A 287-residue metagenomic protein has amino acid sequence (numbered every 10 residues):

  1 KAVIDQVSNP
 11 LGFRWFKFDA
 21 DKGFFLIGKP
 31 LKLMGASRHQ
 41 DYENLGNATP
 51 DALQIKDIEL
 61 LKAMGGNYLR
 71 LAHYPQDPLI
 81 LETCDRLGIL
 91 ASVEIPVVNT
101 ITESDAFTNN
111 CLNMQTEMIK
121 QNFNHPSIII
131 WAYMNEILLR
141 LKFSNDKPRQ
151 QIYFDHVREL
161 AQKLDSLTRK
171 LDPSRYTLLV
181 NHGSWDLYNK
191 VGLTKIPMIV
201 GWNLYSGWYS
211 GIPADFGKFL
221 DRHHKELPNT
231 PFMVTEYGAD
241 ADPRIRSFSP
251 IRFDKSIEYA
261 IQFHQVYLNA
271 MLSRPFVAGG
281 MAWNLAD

Functional and structural regions predicted by a protein language model:
A2-F143, Q162, T177, E226 (+1 more regions): Active-site-adjacent substrate/metal-binding segments within catalytic domains of carbohydrate-active enzymes
S127-A132, L141, P148-D186, V191-D287: Substrate-binding clefts and catalytic carboxylate motifs of secreted carbohydrate-active enzymes
